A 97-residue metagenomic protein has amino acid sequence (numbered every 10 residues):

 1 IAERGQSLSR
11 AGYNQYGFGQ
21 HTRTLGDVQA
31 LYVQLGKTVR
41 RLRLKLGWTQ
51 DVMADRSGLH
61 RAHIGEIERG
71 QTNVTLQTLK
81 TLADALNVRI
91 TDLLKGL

Functional and structural regions predicted by a protein language model:
I1-V28, D84, L94-L97: Short, charged recognition helix plus adjacent turn of helix-turn-helix-like nucleic-acid-binding domains
H21-K45: A short, Lys/Arg-rich alpha-helix, primarily the initiator
K37-R56, T81: Short basic helix-loop element that most often maps to the first helix and adjoining turn of HTH DNA-binding modules
V39, M53-A54, I64-I67, L93: Conserved hydrophobic/aromatic packing and binding residues within compact polymer-binding modules
G58-T72: Recognition helix of helix-turn-helix/homeodomain-like DNA-binding domains that insert into the DNA major groove
T75-D92: DNA major-groove recognition helix of helix-turn-helix/homeodomain DNA-binding modules
